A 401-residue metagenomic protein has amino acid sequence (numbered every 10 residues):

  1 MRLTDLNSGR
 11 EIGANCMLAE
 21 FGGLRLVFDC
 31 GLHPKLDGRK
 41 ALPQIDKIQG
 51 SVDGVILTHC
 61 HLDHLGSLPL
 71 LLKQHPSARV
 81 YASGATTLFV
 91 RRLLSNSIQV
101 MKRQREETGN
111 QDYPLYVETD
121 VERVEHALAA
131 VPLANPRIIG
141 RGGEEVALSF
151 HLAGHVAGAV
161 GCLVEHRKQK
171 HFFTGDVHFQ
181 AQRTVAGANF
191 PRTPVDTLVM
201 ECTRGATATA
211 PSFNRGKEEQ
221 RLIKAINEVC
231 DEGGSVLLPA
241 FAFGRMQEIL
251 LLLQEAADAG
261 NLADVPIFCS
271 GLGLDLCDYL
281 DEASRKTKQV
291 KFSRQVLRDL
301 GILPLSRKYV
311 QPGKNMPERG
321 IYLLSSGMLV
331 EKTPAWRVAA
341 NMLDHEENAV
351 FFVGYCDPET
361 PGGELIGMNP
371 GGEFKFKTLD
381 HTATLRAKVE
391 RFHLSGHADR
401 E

Functional and structural regions predicted by a protein language model:
M1-I56, L65, L72-E248, Q254-N261 (+1 more regions): His/Asp/Glu-rich metal-coordinating catalytic cores of metallo-dependent phosphodiesterases/hydrolases acting on
G38-R39, R183-T203, C356-A383: Short, compositionally biased "basic patch" segments
K47-G50, N189-R192, K314-P317, M342-L343 (+1 more regions): Solvent-exposed alpha-helices and their adjacent loops that cap or buttress functional pockets in soluble metabolic
R183-A186, T209-P211, T333-V338, G362-E364: A short secondary-structure junction signal
L222-P361, K377: Hard-cation-handling environments
F374-E401: Generic long, charged, amphipathic alpha-helical segments
